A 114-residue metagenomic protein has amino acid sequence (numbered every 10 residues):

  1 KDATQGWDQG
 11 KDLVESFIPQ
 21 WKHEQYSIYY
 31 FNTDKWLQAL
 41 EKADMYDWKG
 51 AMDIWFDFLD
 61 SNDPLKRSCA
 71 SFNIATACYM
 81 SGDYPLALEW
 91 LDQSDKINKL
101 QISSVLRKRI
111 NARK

Functional and structural regions predicted by a protein language model:
K1-A70, I74, C78-S81, D92-S103 (+1 more regions): C-terminal/domain-edge helix-coil "capping" segments
